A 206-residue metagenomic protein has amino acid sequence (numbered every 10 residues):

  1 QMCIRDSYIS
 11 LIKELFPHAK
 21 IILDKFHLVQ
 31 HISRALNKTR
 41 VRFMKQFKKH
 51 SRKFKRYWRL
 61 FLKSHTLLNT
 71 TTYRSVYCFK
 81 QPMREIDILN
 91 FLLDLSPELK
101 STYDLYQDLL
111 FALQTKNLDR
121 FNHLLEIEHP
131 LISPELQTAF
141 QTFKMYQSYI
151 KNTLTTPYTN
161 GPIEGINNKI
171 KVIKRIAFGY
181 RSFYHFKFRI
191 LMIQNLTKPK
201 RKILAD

Functional and structural regions predicted by a protein language model:
M2-I4: Short, small-residue-biased leader/transition segments that mark boundaries at the very start of proteins
I12-L15, R84-D87, L118-H123, S148-N152 (+1 more regions): Short acidic (Asp/Glu) and glycine-rich catalytic loops that position anionic groups and cofactors
K13-W58, E164: Conserved beta-strand -> loop -> alpha-helix junction used to position metal-binding or nucleic-acid-contacting
K45-S51, L68, L204-D206: A general structural signal for short secondary-structure boundary/capping elements
R56-I132: Helix-loop elements that line ligand-binding/catalytic pockets
E126-D206: Basic, amphipathic alpha-helical segments enriched in Lys/Arg and hydrophobic/aromatic residues
